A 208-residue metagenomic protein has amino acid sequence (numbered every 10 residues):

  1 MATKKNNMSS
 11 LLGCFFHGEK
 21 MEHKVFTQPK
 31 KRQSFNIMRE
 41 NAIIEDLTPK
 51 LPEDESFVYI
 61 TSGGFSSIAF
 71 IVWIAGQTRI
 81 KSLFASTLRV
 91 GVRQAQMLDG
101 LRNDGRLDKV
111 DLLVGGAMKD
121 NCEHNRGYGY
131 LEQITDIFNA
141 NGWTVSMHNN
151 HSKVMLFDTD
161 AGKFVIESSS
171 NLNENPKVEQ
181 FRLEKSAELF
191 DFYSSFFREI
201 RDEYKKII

Functional and structural regions predicted by a protein language model:
M1-I80, N103-D104, M118, K163: N-terminal localization/anchoring segments of enzymes in phospholipid and broader phosphate metabolism
Q33-I37, E132-H148, A161-N173, E203-I208: A broadly tuned preference for mixed-charge, low-complexity surface segments
V58-G64, T87-V90, W143: Short, flexible loop segments at the rims of nucleotide/cofactor-binding pockets, characterized by
I60-S62, L113-G115, S146-H148: Conserved beta-strand termini and adjacent loop/short-helix elements that scaffold enzyme active sites in alpha/beta
S67-F138: Primarily the HKD phosphodiesterase
L83, G142-Y193: HKD (HxKxxxxD) catalytic microenvironment of the phospholipase D
V90, K119, A161, A187-L189 (+1 more regions): Generic "edge-of-domain/loop-turn" microfeature
F192-I208: Cysteine/selenocysteine-centered motifs that mediate thiol-based redox chemistry or coordinate metal-sulfur cofactors
